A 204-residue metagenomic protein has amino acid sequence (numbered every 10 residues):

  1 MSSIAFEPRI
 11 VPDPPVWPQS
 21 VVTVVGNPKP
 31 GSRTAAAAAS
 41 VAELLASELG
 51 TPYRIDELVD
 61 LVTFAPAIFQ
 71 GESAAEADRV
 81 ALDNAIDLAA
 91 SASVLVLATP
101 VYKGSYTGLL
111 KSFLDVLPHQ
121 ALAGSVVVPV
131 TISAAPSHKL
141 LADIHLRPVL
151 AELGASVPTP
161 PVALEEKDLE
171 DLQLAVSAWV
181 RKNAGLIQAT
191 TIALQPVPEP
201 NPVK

Functional and structural regions predicted by a protein language model:
M1-K111, D115, A193, N201-V203: N-terminal beta1-alpha1-beta2 submodule of the flavodoxin-like/Rossmannoid cofactor-binding fold
S2-W17, S156-K204: Glycine-rich phosphate/pyrophosphate-binding loop and the adjoining helix
A37-V41, A142, W179: Hydrophobic alpha-helical membrane-association signature
E43-G50, A151, A155, G185-I192: Generic secondary-structure signature for well-ordered alpha-helical cores
R54, G124-S125: Short acidic capping loops at alpha-helix termini that bridge into adjacent secondary structure
E57-V62, A92-L97, T131-S137, A163-L169 (+1 more regions): Low-complexity, flexible helical/coil segments
P118-A123: Short, conserved loop/helix-junction motifs that constitute active-site signature segments in enzyme catalytic cores
V127-A175: Short, glycine-/small-residue-rich phosphate/pyrophosphate-handling segment
